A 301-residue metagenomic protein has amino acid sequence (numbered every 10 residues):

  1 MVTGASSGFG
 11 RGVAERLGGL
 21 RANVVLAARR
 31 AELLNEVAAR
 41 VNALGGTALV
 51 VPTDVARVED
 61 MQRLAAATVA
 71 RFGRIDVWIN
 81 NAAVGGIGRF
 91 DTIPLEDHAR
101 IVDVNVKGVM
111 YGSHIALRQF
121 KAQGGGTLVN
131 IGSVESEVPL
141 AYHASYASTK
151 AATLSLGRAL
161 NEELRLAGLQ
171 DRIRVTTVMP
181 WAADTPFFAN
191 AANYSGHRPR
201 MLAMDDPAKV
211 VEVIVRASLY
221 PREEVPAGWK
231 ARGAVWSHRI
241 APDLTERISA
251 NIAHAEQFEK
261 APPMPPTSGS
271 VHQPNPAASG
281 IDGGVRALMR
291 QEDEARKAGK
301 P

Functional and structural regions predicted by a protein language model:
S6-S7: Conserved glycine-rich cofactor-binding loop
L20-E36: Conserved glycine-rich Rossmann-like NAD(P)H-binding loop of the short-chain dehydrogenase/reductase
T53-R63, L95: The beta1-alpha1 cofactor-binding region of Rossmann-like NAD(H)/NADP(H)-dependent oxidoreductases
R89-F90, P94-V102: Substrate-binding pocket helix/loop in short-chain dehydrogenase/reductase
S113, T149: Active-site helix of classical SDR
S133: Residue(s) in the substrate-gating loop at a strand-loop-helix junction that position the organic substrate next
L166-A261: SDR active-site lid
